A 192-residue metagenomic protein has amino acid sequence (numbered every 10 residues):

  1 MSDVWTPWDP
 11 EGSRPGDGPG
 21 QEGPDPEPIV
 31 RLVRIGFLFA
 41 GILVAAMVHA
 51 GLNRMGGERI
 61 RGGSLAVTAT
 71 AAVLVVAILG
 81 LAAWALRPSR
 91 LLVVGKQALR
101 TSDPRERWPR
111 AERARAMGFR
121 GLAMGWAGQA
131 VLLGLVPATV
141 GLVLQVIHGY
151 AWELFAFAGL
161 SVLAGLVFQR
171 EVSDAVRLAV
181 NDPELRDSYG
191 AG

Functional and structural regions predicted by a protein language model:
M1-L43, A116-M117, G190-G192: Cytosolic-side membrane-entry/anchor segment at the start of a transmembrane helix
E11-G12, V172-G192: Cytosolic/matrix-facing juxtamembrane and C-terminal tails of multi-pass cellular membrane proteins
G62-L79: Alpha-helical transmembrane segments
L79-S102: Membrane-water interface of transmembrane alpha-helices
R100-A130: Short membrane-interface loop/juxtamembrane segments of multi-pass integral membrane proteins
G134-L144, G159-S161: Hydrophobic, membrane-inserted alpha-helices
V140-L154: Membrane-helix boundary connector in multi-pass membrane proteins
L160-R170, R186: Alpha-helical transmembrane segments and their membrane-interface exit regions
